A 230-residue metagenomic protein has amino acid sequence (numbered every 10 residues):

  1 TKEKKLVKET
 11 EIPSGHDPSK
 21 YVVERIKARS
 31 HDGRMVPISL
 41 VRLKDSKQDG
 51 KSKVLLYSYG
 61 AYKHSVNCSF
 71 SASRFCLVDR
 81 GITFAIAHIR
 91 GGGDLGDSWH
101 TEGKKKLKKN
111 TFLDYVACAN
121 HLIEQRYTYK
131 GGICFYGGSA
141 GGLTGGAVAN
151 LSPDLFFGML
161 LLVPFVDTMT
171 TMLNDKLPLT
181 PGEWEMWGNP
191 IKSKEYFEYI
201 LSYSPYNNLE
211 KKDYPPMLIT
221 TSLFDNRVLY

Functional and structural regions predicted by a protein language model:
T1-G50, H64, C68-F75, D79-R80 (+1 more regions): Non-catalytic accessory segments flanking enzyme active sites
E24, V54, L95: Residues that flank catalytic or metal-binding motifs in active/ligand-binding sites
S30-D32, S58-G60, I89: Glycine-rich, acidic and aromatic/proline-enriched surface loops and short helix-turn segments that act as binding
V41, Y57-S58, Y136, T220: Short hydrophobic segments within beta-strands
S52, Y59-H64, S139: Active-site glycine-rich loops that stabilize anionic/oxyanionic intermediates across multiple enzyme folds
S52-V54, P216: Charged active-site motifs of nucleotide-sugar-dependent glycosyltransferases
V54, V78-H88: A fold-wide structural signal in alpha/beta-hydrolase
A87-Y230: Active-site-proximal cap/loop segments of hydrolase catalytic domains
